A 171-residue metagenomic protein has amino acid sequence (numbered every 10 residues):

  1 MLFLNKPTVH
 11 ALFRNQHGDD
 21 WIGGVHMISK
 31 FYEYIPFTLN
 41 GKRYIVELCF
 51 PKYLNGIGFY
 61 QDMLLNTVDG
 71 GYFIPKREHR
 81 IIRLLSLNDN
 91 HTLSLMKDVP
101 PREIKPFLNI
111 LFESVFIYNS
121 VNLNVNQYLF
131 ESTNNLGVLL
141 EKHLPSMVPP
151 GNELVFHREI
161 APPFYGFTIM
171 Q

Functional and structural regions predicted by a protein language model:
M1-Q171: Non-catalytic substrate-recognition and accessory regions of acyl/acetyltransferase enzymes
